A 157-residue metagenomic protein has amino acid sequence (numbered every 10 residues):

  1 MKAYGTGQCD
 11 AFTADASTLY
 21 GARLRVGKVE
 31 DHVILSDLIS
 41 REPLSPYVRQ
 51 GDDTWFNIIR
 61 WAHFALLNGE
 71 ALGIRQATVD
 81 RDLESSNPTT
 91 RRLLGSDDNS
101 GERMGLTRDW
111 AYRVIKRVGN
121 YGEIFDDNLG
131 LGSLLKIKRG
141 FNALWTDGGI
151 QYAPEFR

Functional and structural regions predicted by a protein language model:
M1-K2: Short helix-initiation/N-cap motifs at beta->coil->alpha
G5-V33: A ligand-binding cleft/hinge motif common to bilobed small-molecule-binding domains
L19, V29-V33, Y47, S100 (+1 more regions): Sparse, context-dependent recognition of short Cys/His-centered cofactor- or disulfide-binding micro-motifs
E30, R41-P43, N57, D126 (+1 more regions): Extracytoplasmic
S36-D109, Y152-R157: Extended ligand-binding regions for polar small-molecule ligands
T90, G95-R157: C-terminal functional modules
